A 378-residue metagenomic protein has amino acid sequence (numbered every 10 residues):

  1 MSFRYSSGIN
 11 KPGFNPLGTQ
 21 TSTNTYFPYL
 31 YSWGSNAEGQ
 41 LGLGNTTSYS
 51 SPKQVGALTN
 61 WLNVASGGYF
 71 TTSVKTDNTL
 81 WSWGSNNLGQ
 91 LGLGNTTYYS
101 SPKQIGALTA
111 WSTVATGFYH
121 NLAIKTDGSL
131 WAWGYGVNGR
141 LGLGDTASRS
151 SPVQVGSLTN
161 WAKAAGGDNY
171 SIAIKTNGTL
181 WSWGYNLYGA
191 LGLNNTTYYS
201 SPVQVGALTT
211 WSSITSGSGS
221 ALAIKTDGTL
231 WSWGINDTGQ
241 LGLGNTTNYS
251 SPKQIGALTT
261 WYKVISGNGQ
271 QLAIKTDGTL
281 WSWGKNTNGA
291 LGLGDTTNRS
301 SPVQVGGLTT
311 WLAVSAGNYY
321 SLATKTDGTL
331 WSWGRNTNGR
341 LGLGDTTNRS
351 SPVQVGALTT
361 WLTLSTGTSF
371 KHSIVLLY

Functional and structural regions predicted by a protein language model:
M1-Y31, V375-Y378: Enriched but not universal
Y31-S50, G84-S100, W133-S150, W183-S200 (+4 more regions): Short glycine/serine- and acidic-residue-enriched loop/turn motifs that recur at repeat junctions
S32, F70-S73, S82, H120-A123 (+11 more regions): Conserved core positions of repeat-based scaffolds
V55-G56, I105-G106, V155-G156, V205-G206 (+3 more regions): Surface loop/turn motifs at the tips and blade-to-blade linkers of beta-strand repeat domains
N60-N63, T76-T79, A110-T113, T126-S129 (+8 more regions): Tandem repeat domain/solenoid detector
N348, L362-Y378: Blade-level signature of beta-propeller repeat domains, shared across WD40, Kelch, NHL, RCC1 and BNR/Asp-box propellers
